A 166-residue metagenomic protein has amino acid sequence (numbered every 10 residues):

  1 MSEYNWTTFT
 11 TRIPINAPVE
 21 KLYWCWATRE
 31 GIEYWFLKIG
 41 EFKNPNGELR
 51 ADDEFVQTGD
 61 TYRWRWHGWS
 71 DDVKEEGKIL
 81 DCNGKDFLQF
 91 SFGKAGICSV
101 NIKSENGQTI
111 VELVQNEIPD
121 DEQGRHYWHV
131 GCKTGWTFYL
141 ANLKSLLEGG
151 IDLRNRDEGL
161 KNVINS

Functional and structural regions predicted by a protein language model:
M1-T10: Short acidic N-proximal helix/loop "leader" segments that mark the beginning of a domain or an inter-domain linker
T10, E30-K74, K85, N155-E158 (+1 more regions): Short beta-edge strand/loop motif at the mouth of beta-sheet-based domains
T11-I13, E76-L80, I97-S104: Hydrophobic/aromatic beta-strand elements that line small-molecule binding cavities or substrate pockets in beta-rich
A17-W35: Amphipathic alpha-helical segments
P18-E20, L80-K85, N101-I110: A short, structured loop/turn motif at beta-sheet edges
L22-Y23, I32, Y62, I79 (+3 more regions): Hydrophobic pocket/interface hotspot
Q89-T137: Beta-strand/loop substructures that line and gate deep hydrophobic ligand-binding cavities in soluble
N116-S166: A conserved amphipathic terminal alpha-helix motif
